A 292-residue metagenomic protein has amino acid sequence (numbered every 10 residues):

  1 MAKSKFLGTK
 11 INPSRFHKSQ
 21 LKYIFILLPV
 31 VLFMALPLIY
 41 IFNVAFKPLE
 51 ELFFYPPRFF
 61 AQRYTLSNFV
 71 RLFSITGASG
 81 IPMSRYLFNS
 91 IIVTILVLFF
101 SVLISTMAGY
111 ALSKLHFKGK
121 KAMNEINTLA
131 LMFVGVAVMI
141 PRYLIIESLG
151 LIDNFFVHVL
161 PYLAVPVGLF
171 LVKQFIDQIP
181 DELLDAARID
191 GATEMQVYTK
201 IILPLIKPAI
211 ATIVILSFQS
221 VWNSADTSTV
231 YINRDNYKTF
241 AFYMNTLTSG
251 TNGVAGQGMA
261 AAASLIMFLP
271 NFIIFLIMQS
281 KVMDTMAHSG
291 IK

Functional and structural regions predicted by a protein language model:
A2-K292: A hydrophobic, multi-pass inner-membrane permease signature
